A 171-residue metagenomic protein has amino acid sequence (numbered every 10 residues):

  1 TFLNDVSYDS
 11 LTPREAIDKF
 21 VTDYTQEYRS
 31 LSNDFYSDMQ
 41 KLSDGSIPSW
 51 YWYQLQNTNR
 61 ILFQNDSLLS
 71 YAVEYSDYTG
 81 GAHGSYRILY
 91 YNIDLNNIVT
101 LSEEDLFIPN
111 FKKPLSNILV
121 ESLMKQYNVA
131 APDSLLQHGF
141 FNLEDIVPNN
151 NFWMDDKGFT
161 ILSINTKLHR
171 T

Functional and structural regions predicted by a protein language model:
T1-S67, E74, T166: Active-site acidic/histidine clusters and adjacent loop/turn architecture that either coordinate catalytic ions
D5-Y8, H138-F140, N149: Surface/interface-facing alpha-helical segments and adjacent flexible terminal/loop regions used for partner/assembly
W52-N57, L143-N149: Signature of short aromatic-glycine-proline-rich micro-motifs recurring in repeat-based ectodomains
R60-S67, D94-T100, W153-K157: A short, structured loop/turn motif at beta-sheet edges
L69-S76, F159-S163: Short beta-strand elements that form the blades of beta-propeller/WD-repeat-like and other beta-sheet-rich scaffold
T79-G84: Short consensus segments that form the blades of beta-propeller domains, in both extracellular/periplasmic
I88-N142: Short helix-loop boundary/capping segments
P148-T171: A cross-kingdom marker for long, charged
